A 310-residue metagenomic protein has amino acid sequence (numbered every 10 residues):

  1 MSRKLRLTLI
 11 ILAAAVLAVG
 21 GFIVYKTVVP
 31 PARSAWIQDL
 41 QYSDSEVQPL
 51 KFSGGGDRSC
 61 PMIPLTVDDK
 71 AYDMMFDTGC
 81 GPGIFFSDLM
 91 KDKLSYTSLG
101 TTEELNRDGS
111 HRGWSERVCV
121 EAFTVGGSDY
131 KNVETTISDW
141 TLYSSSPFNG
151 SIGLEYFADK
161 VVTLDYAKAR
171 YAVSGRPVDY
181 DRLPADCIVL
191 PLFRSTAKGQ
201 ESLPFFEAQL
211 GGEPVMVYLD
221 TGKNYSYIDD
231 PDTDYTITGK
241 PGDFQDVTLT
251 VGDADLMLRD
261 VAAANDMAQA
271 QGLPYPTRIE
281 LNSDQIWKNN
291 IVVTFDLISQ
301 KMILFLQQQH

Functional and structural regions predicted by a protein language model:
S2-H310: Pepsin/retropepsin-fold aspartyl endopeptidases
